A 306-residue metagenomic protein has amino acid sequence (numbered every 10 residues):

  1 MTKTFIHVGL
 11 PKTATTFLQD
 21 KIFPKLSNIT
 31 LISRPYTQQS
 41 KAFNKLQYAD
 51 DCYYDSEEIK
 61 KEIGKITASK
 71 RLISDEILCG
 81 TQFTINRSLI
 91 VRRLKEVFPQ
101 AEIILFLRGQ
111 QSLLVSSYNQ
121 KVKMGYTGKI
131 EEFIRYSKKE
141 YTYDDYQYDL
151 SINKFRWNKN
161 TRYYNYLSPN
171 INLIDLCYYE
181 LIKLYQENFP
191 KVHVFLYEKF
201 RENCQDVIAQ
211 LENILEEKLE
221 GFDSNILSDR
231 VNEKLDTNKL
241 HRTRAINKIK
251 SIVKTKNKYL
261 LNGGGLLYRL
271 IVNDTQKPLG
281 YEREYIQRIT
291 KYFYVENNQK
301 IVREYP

Functional and structural regions predicted by a protein language model:
M1-P306: Anion-recognition interface
